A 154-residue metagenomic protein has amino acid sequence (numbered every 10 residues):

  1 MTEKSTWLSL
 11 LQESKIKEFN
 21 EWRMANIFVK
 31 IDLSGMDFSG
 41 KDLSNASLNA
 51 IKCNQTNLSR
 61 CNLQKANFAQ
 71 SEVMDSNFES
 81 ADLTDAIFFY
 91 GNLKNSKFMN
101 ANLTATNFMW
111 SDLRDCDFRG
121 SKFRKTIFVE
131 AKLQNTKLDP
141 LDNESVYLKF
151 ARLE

Functional and structural regions predicted by a protein language model:
M1-E13: Eukaryotic acidic, serine/proline-rich intrinsically disordered low-complexity regions that function as flexible
W7-L8, K17-E18, W22-E154: Tandem repeat scaffolds
